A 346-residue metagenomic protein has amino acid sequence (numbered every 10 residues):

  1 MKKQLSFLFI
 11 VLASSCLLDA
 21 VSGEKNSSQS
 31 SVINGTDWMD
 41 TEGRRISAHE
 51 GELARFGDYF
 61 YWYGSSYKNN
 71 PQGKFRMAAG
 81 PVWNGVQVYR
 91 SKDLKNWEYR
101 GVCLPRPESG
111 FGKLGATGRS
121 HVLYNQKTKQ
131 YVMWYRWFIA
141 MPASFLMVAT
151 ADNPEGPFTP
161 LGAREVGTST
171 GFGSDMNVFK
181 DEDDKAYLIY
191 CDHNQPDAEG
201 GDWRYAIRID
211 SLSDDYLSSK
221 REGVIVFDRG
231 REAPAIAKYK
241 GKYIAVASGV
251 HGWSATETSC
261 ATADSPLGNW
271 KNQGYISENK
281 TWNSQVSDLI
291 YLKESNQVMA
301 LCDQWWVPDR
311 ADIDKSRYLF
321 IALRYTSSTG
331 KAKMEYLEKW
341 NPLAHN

Functional and structural regions predicted by a protein language model:
M1-F7: Bacterial N-terminal signal peptides that target proteins for export
F7-C16: Bacterial N-terminal signal peptides
V21-N346: Carbohydrate-active catalytic/glycan-binding domains of CAZyme proteins, especially the secreted or lumenal ectodomains
